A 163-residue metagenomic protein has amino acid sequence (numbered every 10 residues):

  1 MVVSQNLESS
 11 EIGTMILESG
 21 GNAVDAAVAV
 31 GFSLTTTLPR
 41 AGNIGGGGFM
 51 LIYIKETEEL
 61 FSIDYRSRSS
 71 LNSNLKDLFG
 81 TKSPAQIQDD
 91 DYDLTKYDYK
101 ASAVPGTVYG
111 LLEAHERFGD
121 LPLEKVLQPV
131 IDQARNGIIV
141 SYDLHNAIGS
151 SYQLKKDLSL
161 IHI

Functional and structural regions predicted by a protein language model:
M1-E11, M15, A23-V24, V28-I161: Noncatalytic scaffold domains of N-terminal-nucleophile
